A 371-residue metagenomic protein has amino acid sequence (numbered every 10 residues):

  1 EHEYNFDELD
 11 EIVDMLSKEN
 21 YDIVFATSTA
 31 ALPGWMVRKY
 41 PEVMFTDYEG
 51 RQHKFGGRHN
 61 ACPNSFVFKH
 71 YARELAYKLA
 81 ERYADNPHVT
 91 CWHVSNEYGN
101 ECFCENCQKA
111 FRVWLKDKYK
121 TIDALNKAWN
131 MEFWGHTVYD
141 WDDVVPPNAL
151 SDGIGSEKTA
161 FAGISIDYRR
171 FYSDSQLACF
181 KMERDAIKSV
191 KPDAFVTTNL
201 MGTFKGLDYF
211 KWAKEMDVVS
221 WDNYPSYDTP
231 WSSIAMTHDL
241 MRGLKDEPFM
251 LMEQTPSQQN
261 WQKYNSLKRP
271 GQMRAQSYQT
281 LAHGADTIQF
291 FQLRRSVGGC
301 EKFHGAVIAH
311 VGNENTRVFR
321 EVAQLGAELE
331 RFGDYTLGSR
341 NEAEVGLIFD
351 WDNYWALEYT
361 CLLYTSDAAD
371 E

Functional and structural regions predicted by a protein language model:
E1, A26-W35, T90-G99, L200-K205 (+2 more regions): Short, solvent-exposed turn/loop segments enriched in Gly/Ser/Thr/Pro and often Arg
E1-D47, E183-V190: Aromatic-lined substrate-binding rim segments of carbohydrate-active enzymes
E3-D7, V67, F171, S175 (+3 more regions): Alpha-helix N-cap and loop-to-helix initiation/capping positions
D7-D14, K18, E74, K78 (+4 more regions): Alpha-helical scaffolding segments of alpha/beta enzyme cores, especially the outer helices of TIM-barrel or partial
S17-D22, D85-C91, K191-F195, D246-P248 (+1 more regions): Loop/turn elements at helix/coil->beta-strand transitions in domains of secreted/extracellular proteins
A26-S28, G34-R38, C102-C107, W231 (+1 more regions): Short, solvent-exposed loop/turn and secondary-structure capping segments
E49-V218, D222-D239: Polysaccharide-binding and catalytic clefts of secreted carbohydrate-active enzymes
V144, D193, G202, A213 (+2 more regions): Carbohydrate-binding surfaces of carbohydrate-active enzymes
